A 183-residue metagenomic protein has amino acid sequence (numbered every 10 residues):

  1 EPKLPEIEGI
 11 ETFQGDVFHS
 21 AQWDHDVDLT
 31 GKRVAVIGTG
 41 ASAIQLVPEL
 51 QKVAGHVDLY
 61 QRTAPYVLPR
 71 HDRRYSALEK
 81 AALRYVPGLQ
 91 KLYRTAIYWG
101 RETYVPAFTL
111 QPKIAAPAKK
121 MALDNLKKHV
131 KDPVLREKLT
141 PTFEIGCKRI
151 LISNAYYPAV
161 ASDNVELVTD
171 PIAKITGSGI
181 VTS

Functional and structural regions predicted by a protein language model:
P2-K128: Rossmann-like dinucleotide-binding core of oxidoreductases
W23-D26, K138-R149, N164-S183: A conserved short coil-to-beta-strand element within the FAD-binding core of flavoproteins
V34-A35, R74-S76, L83, F143 (+4 more regions): General N-terminal targeting signals
S42-Q45, P117-M121, L151-A155, L167 (+1 more regions): Generic recognition of stable, solvent-exposed alpha-helical segments in well-folded globular domains
K128-P141: Short, surface-exposed acidic
